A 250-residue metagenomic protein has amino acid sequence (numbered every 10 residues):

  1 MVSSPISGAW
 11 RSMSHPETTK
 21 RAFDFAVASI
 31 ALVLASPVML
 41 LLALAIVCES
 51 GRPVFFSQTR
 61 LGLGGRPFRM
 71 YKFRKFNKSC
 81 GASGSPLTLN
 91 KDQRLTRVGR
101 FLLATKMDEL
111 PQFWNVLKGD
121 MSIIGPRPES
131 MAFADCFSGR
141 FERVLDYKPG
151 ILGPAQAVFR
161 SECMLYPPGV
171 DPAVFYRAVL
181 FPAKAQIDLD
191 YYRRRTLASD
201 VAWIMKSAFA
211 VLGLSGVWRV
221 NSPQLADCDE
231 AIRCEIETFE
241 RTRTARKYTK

Functional and structural regions predicted by a protein language model:
M1-S3, I123, P128, C136 (+3 more regions): Soluble, non-transmembrane catalytic domains of enzymes that act on hydrophobic metabolites at membranes
M1-T19, G153, F159: Flexible, Lys/Arg-rich cytosolic regulatory linkers and terminal tails that connect or flank
G8-C80, R193-K250: A hydrophobic, helix-centered structural microdomain
F56-R94, A155-F181: Short, glycine-rich, amphipathic interfacial segments at transmembrane boundaries or analogous
P86, F141-L145, Y176-R177, I187-L189: Short, P/G- and charge-enriched loop/turn segments at secondary-structure junctions
L89-P154, I204: A short, structured surface patch at a secondary-structure boundary
V98-A104, L189-R193, A208: Short, well-ordered beta-strand elements within core beta-sheets of diverse protein domains
R177-D188, R193-A198: Soluble extracytoplasmic domains of inner/organellar membrane proteins
